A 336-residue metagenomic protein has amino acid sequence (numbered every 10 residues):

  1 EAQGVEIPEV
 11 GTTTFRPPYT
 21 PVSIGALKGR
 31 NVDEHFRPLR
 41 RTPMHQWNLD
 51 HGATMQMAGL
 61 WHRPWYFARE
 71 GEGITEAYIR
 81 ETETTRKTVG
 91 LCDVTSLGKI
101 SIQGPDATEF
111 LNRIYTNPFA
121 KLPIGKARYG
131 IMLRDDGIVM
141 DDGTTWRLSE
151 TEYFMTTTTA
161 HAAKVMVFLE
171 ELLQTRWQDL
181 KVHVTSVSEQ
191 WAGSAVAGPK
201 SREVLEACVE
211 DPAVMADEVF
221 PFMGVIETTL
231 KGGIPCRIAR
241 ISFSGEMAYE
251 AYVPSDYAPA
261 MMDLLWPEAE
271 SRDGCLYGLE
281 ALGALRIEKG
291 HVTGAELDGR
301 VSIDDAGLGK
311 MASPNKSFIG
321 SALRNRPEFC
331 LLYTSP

Functional and structural regions predicted by a protein language model:
E1: Conserved mid-domain beta->alpha element of the FAD-binding
G4-L133, I138-M140: Acidic, proline/glycine-enriched N-terminal capping motif
G25-M57, R63-W65, R69-G73, I79 (+2 more regions): Conserved, structured C-terminal
L91, K99, I131, T144 (+3 more regions): Conserved hydrophobic/aromatic beta-strand scaffold that supports enzyme active sites
S96-I102, I131-M132, T151-E152, S188-A195: Conserved short loop/turn motifs at secondary-structure junctions
G98, R128, D141-D142, L180 (+2 more regions): Residue-level marker for the onset of beta-strands and adjacent loop->beta junctions in well-ordered domains
K121-T151, M155-E171: Well-ordered mid-protein domain cores that form the structural environment of catalytic cofactors
